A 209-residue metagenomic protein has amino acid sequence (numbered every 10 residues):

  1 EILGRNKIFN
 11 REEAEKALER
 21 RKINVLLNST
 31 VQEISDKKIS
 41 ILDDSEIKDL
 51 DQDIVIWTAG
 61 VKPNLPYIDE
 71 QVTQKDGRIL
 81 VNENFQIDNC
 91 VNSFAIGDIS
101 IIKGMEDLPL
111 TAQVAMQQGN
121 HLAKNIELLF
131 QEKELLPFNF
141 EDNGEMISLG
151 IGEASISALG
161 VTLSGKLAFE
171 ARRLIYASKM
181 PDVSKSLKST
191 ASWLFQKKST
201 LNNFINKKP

Functional and structural regions predicted by a protein language model:
E1, D98, I151: Cofactor-binding loop segments of dinucleotide-utilizing enzymes, especially the Rossmann-like FAD- and NAD(P)+-binding
E1-E83: A Rossmann-like FAD-binding core segment of flavoenzymes
E1-N6, R11-K16, N24-L26, L110-L128 (+2 more regions): Rossmann-like dinucleotide-binding core of oxidoreductases
E33, I87, F140: Conserved strand-loop elements at the edges of beta-sheets that form or border functional pockets
K37, V91, G144: Change "...and in nucleic-acid phosphodiester-cleaving endonucleases..." to "...and in nucleic-acid processing enzymes
D49-N120, K124: FAD-site-proximal beta/loop scaffold in flavoenzymes
A123-P209: C-terminal, flexible cofactor-proximal segment of oxidoreductases
